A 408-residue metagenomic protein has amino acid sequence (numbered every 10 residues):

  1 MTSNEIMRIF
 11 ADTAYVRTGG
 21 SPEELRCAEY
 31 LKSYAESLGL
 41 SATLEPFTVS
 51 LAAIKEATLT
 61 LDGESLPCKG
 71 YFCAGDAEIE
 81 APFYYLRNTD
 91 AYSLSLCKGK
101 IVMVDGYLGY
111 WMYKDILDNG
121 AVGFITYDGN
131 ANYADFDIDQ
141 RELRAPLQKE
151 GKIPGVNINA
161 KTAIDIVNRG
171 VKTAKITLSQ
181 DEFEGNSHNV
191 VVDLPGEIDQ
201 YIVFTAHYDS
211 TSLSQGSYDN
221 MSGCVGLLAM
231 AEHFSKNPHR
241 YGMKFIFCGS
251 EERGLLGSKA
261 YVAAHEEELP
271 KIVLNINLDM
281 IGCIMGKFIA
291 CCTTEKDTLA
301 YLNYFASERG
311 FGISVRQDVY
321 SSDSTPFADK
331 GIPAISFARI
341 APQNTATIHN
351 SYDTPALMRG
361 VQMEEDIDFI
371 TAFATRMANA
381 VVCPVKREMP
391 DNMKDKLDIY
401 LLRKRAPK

Functional and structural regions predicted by a protein language model:
M1-E23, L38, N132-R144, D209 (+2 more regions): N-terminal capping segment at the start of a domain
R8-K98: Noncatalytic luminal/extracellular "stalk/propeptide" segments of secretory-pathway proteins
A14-P22, K32, M103-G106, G151-I153 (+5 more regions): Second-shell loop/turn segments in exported
A35-E36, G106-Y107, L117, Q200-L255 (+1 more regions): Alpha-helical metal-binding/catalytic segments enriched in His/Glu/Asp
E64-P67, A74-A91, D139-S217, E232-K236 (+1 more regions): Soluble metallo-hydrolase cores and metallopeptidase-like ectodomains found primarily in the secretory/periplasmic
C68-Q148, K152-P154, I313: Extracellular/luminal Protease-associated
D199, S212, C248-T347: Metal-dependent peptidase/peptidase-like ectodomains
E232, N344-K408: His/Asp/Glu-rich mid-to-C-terminal helical/loop segments that flank catalytic regions of hydrolases
